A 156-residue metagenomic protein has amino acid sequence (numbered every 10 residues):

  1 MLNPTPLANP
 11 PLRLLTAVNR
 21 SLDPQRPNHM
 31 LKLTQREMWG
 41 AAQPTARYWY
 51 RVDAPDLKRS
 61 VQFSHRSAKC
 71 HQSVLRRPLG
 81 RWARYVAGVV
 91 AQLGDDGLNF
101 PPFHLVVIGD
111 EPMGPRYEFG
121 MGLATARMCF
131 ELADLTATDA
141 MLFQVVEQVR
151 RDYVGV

Functional and structural regions predicted by a protein language model:
M1-V156: ATP-binding N-lobe of GHMP and related small-molecule kinases
